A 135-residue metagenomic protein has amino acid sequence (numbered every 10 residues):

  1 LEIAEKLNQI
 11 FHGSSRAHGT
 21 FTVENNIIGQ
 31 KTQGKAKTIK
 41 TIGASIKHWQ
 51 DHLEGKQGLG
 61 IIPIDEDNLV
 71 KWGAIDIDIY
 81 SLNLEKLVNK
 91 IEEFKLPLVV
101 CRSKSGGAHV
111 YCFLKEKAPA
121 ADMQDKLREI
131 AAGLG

Functional and structural regions predicted by a protein language model:
L1-W72, S81-L87: DNA replication initiation on ssDNA origins
L59-I61, K95-C101: A short linear hydrophobic-aromatic micro-motif
I75, L98-K126: Histidine-centered divalent-metal-coordination microenvironment in nucleic-acid enzymes
D78: Anionic group-transfer/hydrolysis microenvironments
L84-E93, F113-G135: Helical (often loop-to-helix) elements that flank the catalytic cores of nucleotide-handling enzymes
